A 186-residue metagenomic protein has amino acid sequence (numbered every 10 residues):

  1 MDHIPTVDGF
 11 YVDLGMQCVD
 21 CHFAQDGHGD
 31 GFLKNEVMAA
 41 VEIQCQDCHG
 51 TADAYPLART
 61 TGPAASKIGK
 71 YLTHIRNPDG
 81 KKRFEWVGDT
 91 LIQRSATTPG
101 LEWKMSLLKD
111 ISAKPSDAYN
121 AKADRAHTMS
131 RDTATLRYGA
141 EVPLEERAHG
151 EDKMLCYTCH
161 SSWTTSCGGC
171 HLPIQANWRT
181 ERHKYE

Functional and structural regions predicted by a protein language model:
M1-M16, D20, A24-T158, S162-E186: Primarily the internal scaffold of c-type cytochrome electron-transfer domains, especially repeated/multiheme c-type
